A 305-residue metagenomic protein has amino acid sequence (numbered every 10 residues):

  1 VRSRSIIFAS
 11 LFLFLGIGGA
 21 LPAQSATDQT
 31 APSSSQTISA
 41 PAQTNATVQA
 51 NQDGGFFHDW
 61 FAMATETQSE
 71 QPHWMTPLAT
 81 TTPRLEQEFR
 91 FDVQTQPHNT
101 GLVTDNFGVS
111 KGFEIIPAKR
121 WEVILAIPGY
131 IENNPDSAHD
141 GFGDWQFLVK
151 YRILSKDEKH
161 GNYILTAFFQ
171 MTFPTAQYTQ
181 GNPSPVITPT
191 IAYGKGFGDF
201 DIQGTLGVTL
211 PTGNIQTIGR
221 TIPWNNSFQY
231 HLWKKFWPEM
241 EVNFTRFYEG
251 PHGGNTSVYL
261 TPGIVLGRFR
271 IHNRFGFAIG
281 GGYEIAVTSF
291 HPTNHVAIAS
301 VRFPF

Functional and structural regions predicted by a protein language model:
V1-F8: Bacterial N-terminal signal peptides that target proteins for export
F8-G18: Bacterial N-terminal signal peptides
Q24-F305: Transmembrane beta-barrel domains of Gram-negative outer membranes and organellar outer membranes
